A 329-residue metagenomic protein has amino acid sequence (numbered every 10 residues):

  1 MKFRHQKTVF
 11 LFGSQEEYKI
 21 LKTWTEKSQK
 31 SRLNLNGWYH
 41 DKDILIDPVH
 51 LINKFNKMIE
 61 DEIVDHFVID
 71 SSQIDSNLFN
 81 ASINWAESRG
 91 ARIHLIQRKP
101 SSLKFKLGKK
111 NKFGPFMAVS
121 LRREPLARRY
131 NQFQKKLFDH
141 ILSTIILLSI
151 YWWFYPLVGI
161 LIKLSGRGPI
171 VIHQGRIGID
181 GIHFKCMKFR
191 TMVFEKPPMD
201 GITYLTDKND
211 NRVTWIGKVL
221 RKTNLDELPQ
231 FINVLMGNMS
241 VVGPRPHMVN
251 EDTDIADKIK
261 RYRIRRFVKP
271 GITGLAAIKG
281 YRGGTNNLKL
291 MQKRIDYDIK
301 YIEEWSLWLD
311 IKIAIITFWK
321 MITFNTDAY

Functional and structural regions predicted by a protein language model:
M1-Y151: N-terminal hydrophobic signal-anchor/signal peptide
P100-K110, V171-R212, T273-R294: Short, glycine-rich, amphipathic interfacial segments at transmembrane boundaries or analogous
Y130-E195, N233, L307-Y329: A hydrophobic, helix-centered structural microdomain
T206-K269, I313-T317, M321: A short, structured surface patch at a secondary-structure boundary
I259-Y329: C-terminal terminal-structure detector
